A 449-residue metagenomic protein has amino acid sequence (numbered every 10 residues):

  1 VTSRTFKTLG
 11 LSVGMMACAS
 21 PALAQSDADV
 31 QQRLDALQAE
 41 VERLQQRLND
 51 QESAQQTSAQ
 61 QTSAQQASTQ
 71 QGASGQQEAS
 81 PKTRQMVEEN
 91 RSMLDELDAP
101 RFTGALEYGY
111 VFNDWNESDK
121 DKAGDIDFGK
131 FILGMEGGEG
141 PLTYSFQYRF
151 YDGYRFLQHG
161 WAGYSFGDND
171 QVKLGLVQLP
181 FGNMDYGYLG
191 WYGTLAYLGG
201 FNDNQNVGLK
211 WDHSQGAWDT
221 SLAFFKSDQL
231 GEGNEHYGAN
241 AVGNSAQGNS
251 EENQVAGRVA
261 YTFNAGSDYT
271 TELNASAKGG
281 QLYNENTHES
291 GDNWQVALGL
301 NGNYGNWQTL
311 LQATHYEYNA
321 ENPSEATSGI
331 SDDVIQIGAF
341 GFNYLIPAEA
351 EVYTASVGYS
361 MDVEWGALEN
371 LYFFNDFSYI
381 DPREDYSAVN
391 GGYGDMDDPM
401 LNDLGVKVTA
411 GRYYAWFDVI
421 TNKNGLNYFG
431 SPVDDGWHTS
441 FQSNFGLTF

Functional and structural regions predicted by a protein language model:
V1-G10: Bacterial N-terminal signal peptides that target proteins for export
C18-P21: N-terminal signal peptide c-region/cleavage motif recognized by signal peptidases
A24-E107, F449: N-terminal periplasmic/intermembrane-space "pro-region" immediately following the signal or transit peptide
E89-E232, N253-A256, A260-S267, T354-S356 (+1 more regions): Outer membrane beta-barrel
S92-L94, S118-A123, F150, A162 (+9 more regions): Outer-membrane beta-barrel proteins
L189-L195, A239, V334-I337: Short glycine/proline- and charge-enriched loop/turn segments that cap or connect secondary-structure elements
Y192-G193, Q229-A246, K278-E285: Active-site-proximal beta-alpha loop/turn segments in soluble metabolic enzymes
S267-F449: Outer-membrane beta-barrel pore domains
